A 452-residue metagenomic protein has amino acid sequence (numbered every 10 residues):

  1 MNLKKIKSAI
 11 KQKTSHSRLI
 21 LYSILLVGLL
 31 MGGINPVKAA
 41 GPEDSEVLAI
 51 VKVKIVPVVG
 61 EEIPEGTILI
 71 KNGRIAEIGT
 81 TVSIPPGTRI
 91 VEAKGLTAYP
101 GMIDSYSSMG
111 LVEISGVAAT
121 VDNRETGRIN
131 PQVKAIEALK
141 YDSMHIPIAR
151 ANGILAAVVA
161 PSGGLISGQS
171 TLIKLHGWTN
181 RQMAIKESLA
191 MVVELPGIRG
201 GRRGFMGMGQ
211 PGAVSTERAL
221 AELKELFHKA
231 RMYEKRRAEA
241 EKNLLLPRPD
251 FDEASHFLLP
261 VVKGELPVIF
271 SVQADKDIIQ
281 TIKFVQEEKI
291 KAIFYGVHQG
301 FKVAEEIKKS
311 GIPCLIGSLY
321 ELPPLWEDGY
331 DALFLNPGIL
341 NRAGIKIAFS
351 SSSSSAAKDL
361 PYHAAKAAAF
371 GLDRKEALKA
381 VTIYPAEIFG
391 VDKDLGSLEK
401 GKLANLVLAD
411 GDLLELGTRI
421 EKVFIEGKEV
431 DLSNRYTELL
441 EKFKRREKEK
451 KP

Functional and structural regions predicted by a protein language model:
M1-S17: N-terminal secretory signal peptides that target proteins for export/translocation
I20-G33: Bacterial N-terminal signal peptides
A39, I55-T67, G79-V82, D373-V381 (+1 more regions): Acidic, glycine-enriched loop/beta-strand segments at the rims of small-molecule binding/catalytic pockets
P42-E46, I55, V59-Y99: Histidine-rich, glycine-flanked metal-binding segment
L48-I50, I84-I136, A151: Replace "His-x-His-based motif
V59, E65, A135, A160 (+6 more regions): Active-site core of metal-dependent hydrolases
I114-S115, T120-R124, N130-Q132, P267 (+5 more regions): His/Asp/Glu-enriched, well-ordered alpha-helical/loop segment that forms or immediately abuts the divalent-metal
H145, R150-A292, R419: Polyanionic/metal-chelating signatures
